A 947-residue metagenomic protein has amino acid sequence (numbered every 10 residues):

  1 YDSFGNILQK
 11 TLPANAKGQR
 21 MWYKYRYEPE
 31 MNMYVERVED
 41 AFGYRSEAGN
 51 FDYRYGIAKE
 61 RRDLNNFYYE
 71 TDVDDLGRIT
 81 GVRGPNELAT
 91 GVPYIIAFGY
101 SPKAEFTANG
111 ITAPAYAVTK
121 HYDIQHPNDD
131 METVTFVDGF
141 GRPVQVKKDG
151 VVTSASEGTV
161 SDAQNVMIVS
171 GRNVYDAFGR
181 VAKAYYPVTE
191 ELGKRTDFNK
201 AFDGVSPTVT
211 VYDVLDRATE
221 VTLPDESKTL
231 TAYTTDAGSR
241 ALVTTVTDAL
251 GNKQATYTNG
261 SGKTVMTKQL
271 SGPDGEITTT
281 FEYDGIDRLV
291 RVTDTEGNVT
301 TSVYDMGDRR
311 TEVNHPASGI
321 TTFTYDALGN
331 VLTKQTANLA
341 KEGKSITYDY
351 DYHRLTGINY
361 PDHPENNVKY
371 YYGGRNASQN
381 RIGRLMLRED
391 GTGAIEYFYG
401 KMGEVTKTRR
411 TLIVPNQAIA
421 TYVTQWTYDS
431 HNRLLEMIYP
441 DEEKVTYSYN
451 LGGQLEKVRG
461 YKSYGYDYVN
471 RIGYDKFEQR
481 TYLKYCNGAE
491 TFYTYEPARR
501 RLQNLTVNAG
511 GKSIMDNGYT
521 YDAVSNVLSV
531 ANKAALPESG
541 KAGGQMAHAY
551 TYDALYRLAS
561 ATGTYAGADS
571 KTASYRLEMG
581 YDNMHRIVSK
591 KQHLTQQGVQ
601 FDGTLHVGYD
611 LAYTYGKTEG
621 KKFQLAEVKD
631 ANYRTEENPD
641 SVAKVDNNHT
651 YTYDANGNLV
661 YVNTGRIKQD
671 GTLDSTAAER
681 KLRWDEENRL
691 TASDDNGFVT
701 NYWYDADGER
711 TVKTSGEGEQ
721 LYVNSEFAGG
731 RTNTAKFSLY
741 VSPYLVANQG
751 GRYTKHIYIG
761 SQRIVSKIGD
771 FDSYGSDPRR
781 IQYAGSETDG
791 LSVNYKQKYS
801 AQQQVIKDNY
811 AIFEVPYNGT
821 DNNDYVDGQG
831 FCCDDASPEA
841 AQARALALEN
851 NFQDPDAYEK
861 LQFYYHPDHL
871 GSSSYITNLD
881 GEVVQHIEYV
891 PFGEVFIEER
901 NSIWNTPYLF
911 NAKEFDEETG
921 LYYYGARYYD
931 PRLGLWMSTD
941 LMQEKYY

Functional and structural regions predicted by a protein language model:
Y1, Y23-Y25, A48-N50, T71 (+33 more regions): A residue-level detector for well-ordered beta-strand positions
Y1-S3, Q9-K17, Y27, V35-G43 (+43 more regions): Beta-turn initiation residues at beta-strand->coil junctions
W22, P29-M31, V92-I111, L289 (+7 more regions): A motif-centric feature for acidic-aromatic and gly/ser/thr-rich catalytic loops and repeats
A155-D162, E191-A201, K341, Q379-N380 (+9 more regions): Intrinsically disordered, low-complexity Ser/Thr- and acidic-rich flexible linkers and loops, especially at boundaries
N165, G275-E276, E342, N416-A420 (+3 more regions): Short glycine-/Asp-/Thr-/Trp-enriched loop segments that recur within the blades of beta-propeller repeat domains
T604-E636, D640-T652: Feature marks flexible
